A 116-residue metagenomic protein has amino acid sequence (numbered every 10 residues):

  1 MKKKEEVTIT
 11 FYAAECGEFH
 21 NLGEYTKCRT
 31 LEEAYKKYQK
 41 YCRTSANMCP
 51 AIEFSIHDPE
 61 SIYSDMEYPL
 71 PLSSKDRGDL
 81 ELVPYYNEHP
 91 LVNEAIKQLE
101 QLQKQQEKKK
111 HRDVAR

Functional and structural regions predicted by a protein language model:
M1-E6, Q101-R116: Short intrinsically disordered terminal tails
K2-L22: Short aromatic-glycine-(Arg/Gly/Cys) micro-motifs in beta-strand/loop hairpins
T10-Y12, C28, E32, D58 (+1 more regions): Serine/threonine-rich, low-complexity intrinsically disordered segments
A13-A14, G23, A34, A95 (+1 more regions): Small side chains
E15-C16, K36, E53, K97: Short stretches within intrinsically disordered, low-complexity N-terminal or propeptide regions
F19-E24, Y63-D65: Surface-exposed loop/edge segments in extracytoplasmic proteins
C28-C49: A short, charged, amphipathic alpha-helix used as a generic interaction element across diverse proteins
R43-K109: Short, mixed-charge low-complexity intrinsically disordered segments
